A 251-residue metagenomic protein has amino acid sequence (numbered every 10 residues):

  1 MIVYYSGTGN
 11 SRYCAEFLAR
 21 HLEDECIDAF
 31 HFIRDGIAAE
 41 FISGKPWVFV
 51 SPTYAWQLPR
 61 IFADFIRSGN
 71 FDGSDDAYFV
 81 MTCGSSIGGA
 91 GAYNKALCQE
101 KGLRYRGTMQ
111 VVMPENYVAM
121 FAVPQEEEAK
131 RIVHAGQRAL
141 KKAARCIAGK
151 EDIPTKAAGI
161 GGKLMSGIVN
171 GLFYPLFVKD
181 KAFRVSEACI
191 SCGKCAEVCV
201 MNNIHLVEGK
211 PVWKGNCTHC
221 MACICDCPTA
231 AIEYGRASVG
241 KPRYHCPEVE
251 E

Functional and structural regions predicted by a protein language model:
I2, S6-Y13, A19-I33, I37 (+5 more regions): FMN-binding flavodoxin-like domain, especially the glycine-rich phosphate-binding loop
Y4, E40-F41, N70, L176 (+3 more regions): Generic structural signal for beta-strand residues in well-ordered domains
L22, K179-K181, G209: Generic structural motif recognizing short loop/turn segments at the entrances and edges of beta-strands
N94, V123-P124, Y174-V185, H219-C220: Repeat-unit-sized solenoid/scaffold elements
G159-S191, E197: A mid-sequence, solvent-exposed acidic-amphipathic segment
R184-V185, I190-T218, A222-V239: Iron-sulfur cluster-binding cysteine motifs and their immediate structural context in ferredoxin-like electron-transfer
